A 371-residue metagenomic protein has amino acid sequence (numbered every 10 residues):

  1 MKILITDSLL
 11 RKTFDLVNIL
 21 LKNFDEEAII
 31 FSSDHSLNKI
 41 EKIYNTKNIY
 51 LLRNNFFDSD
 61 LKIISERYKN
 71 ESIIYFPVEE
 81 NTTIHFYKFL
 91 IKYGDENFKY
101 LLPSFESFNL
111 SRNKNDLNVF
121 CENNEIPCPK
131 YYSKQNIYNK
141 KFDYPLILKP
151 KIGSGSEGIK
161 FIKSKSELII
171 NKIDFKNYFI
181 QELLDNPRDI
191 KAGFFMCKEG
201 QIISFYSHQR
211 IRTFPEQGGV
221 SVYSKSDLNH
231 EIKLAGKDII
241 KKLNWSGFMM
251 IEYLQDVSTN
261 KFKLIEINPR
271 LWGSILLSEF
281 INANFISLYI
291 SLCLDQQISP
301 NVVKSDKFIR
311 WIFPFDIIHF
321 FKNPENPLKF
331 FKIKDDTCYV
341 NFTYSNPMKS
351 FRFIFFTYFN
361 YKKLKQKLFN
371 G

Functional and structural regions predicted by a protein language model:
M1-L101, F369: ATP-binding N-terminal substructure of ATP-dependent carboxylate-amine bond-forming enzymes
L37-N45, K88, Y138-D143, I169-D174: Short loop/helix-cap segments at secondary-structure boundaries that form the rim of catalytic
I91-K163: A conserved helix-loop-beta module that forms one wall/lid of the active-site cleft in ATP-utilizing catalytic domains
P127-P129, P145-I147, E157-P187, P215-G219 (+1 more regions): Conserved ATP-binding module of the ATP-grasp superfamily
L146, I203, K261-E266: Protein kinase-like catalytic core scaffold
E182-N244, N268-C293: ATP-dependent carboxylate/phosphate-activation module, predominantly the ATP-grasp catalytic core and closely related
S246-V257: A short glycine-rich, hydrophobically flanked beta-strand micro-motif that places a catalytic Asp/Glu for divalent metal
S291-G371: Peripheral (often C-terminal) accessory segments that flank ATP-dependent C-N-forming ligase machineries
